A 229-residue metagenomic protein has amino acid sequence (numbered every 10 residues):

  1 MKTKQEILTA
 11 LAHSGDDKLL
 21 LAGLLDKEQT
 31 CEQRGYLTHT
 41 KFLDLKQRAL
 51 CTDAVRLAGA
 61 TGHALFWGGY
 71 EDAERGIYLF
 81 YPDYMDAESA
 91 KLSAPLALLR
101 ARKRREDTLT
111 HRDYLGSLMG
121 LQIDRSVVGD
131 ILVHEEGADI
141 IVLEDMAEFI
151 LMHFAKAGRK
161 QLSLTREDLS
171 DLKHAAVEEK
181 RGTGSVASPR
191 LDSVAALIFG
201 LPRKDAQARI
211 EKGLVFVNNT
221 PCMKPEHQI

Functional and structural regions predicted by a protein language model:
M1-S193, L197-I198, P221: Ferredoxin-like alpha/beta domains used as RNA- or RNAP-binding modules
S185-I229: Basic (Lys/Arg-enriched) interaction patch that binds polyanionic ligands
